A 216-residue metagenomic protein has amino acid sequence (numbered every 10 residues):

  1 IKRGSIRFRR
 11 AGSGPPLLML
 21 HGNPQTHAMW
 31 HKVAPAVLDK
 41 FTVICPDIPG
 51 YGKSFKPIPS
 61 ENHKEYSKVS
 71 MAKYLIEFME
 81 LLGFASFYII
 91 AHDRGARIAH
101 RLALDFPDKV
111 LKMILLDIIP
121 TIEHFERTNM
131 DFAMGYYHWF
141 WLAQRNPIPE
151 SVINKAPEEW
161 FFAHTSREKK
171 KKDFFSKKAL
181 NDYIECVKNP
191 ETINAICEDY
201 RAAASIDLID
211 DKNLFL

Functional and structural regions predicted by a protein language model:
K2-A11: A short loop-to-beta-strand scaffold at the N-terminal edge of the catalytic core in hydrolase folds
S5-I6, P16, M29, I44 (+2 more regions): Flexible "cap/lid" subdomain of the alpha/beta-hydrolase fold that forms the substrate-access gate
R10, L20, C186: Active-site-adjacent beta-strand anchor residues
G12, L38, G83: Short conserved AdoMet
S13-G14, G22-Q25: Active-site glycine-rich loops that stabilize anionic/oxyanionic intermediates across multiple enzyme folds
M19-G22, C45: Structural cue for short, hydrophobic secondary-structure segments
P24, D39, P107-D108: Proline-centered flexible-loop/turn and helix-kink motifs
A28-C45: Short amphipathic alpha-helix adjacent to the substrate-entry channel of hydrolases
